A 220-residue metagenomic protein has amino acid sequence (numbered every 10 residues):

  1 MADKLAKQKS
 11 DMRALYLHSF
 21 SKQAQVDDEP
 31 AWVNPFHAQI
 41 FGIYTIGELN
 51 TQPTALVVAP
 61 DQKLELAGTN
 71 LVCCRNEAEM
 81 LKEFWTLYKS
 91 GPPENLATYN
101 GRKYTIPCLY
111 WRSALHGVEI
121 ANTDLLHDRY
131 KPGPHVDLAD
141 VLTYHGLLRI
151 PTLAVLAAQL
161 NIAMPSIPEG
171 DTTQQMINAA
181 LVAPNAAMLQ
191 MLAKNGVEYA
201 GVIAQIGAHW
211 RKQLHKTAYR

Functional and structural regions predicted by a protein language model:
M1-I40, E48-N50, Q205: Entry/capping segment at the start of metal-dependent catalytic domains with acidic active-site entry clusters
E29-N34, F84-W85, L125: Catalytic micro-motifs at enzyme active sites that drive phosphoryl/nucleotidyl and oxygen chemistry
N34-H37, C74-A78, K82, K103: Generic alpha-helical scaffold signal
F41, I46, N50, T54-C74 (+2 more regions): Metal-dependent phosphoesterase core characteristic of DEDDh/y 3'-5' exonuclease domains
E77-P93: Short, basic/hydrophobic alpha-helical segments
